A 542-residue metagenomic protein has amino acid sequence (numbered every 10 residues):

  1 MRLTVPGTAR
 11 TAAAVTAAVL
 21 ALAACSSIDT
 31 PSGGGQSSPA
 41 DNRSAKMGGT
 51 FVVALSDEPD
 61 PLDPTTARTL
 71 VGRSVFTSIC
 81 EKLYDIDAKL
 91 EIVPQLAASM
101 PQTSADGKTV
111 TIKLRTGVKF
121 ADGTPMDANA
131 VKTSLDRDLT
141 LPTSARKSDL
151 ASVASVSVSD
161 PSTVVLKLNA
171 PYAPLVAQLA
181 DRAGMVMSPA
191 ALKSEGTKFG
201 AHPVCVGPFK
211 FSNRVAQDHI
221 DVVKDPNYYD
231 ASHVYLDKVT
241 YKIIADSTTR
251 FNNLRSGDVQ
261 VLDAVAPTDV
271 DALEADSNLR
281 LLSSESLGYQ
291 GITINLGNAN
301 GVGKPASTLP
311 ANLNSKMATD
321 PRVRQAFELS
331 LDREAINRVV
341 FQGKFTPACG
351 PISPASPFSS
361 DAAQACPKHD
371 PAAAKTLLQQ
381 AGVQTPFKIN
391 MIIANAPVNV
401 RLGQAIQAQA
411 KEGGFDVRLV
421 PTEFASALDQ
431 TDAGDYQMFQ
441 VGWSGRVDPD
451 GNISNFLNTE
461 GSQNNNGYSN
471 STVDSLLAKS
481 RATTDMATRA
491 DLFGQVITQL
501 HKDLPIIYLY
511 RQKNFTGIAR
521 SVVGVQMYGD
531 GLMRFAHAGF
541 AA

Functional and structural regions predicted by a protein language model:
A54-A105, D136, V204: N-terminal lobe/hinge region of extracytoplasmic solute-binding protein
P101, K316, P321-Q325, L329 (+4 more regions): Extracytoplasmic/peripheral linker and loop segments enriched in polar/acidic and small residues with frequent Thr/Pro
K113, S148-A191: Surface-exposed binding/hinge segments that line and control ligand-binding clefts or catalytic entry sites
D127-S134, P161-K167, G207-P208, L236-K238 (+4 more regions): Alpha-helical secondary-structure segments
A180-V234, K238: Gly/Pro-rich hinge or "lid" segments in bacterial periplasmic/extracellular proteins
F209, Q342, T346-Q380, V398: Structural transition elements
N227-A272, N395, D416: Ligand-site clamp/hinge motif
F345, P357, Q379-G445, M486: Ligand/substrate-recognition segments at binding pockets and active sites
